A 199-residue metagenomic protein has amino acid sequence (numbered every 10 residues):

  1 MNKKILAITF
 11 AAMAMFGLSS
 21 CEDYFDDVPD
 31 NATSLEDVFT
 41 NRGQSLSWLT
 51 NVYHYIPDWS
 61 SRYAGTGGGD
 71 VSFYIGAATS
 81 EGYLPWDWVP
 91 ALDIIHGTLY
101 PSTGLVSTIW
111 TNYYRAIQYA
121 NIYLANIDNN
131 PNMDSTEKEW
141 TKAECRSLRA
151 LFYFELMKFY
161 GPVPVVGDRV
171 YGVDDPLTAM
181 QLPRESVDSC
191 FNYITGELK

Functional and structural regions predicted by a protein language model:
M1-I8: Bacterial N-terminal signal peptides that target proteins for export
M15-L18, Y153: Bacterial Sec-type N-terminal signal peptides, specifically the leucine/valine-rich hydrophobic h-region
S20-V28, V89-D93, G167: Short, compositionally biased low-complexity segments
C21-G69: Membrane-proximal, proline-rich intrinsically disordered regions
L46, H54-W59, L84-Y160, A179-C190 (+1 more regions): Conserved, well-structured interaction surfaces
I75-D87: Core domains of carbohydrate- and sulfate-ester-processing enzymes
P162-R184: Short coil/linker segments at helix-helix boundaries
